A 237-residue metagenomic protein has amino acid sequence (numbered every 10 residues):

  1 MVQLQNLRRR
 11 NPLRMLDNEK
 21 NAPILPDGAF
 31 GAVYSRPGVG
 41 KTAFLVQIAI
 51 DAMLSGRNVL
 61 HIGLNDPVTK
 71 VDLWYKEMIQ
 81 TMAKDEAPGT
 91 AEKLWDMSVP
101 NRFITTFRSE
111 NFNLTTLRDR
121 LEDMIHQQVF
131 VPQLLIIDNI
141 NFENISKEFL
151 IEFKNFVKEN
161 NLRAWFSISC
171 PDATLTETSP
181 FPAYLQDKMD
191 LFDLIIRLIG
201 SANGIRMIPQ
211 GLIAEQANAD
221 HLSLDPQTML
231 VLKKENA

Functional and structural regions predicted by a protein language model:
M1-N6: Charged, amphipathic alpha-helical linker segments immediately N-terminal to NTP-binding catalytic cores
R10-I24: Pre-Walker A adenine-sensing motif
G31-Y34: Short hydrophobic/aromatic beta-strand immediately N-terminal to the Walker A/P-loop
G40: Conserved glycine(s) of the Walker
A43-S109: Conserved P-loop
N65-T69, E77, S109-N113, N141-E143 (+3 more regions): Conserved nucleotide-binding/hydrolysis micro-motifs of P-loop NTPases
R102-N161: Phosphate-binding/switch loop-helix module in NTP-utilizing enzymes
S169-A237: Phosphate-binding/switch region of NTP-binding enzymes
